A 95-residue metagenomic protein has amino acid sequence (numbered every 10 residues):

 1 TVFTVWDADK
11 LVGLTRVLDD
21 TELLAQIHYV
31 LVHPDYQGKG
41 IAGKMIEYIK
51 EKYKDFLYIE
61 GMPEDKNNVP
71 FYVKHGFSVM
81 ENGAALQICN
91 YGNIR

Functional and structural regions predicted by a protein language model:
T1-T15: Conserved beta-hairpin
D19-I27, Q37, N82: A conserved beta-turn-beta hairpin within the catalytic core of GNAT-like acetyltransferases that forms part
E22, K66-N67: Short alpha-helical
V32, G38-E51: Conserved acetyl-CoA-binding loop-helix of GNAT-fold acetyltransferases
K52-E64: Conserved GNAT acetyl-CoA-binding A-motif
Y72: Conserved active-site tyrosine of GNAT-family acetyltransferases
H75-N82: Conserved acetyl-CoA-binding loop of GNAT-fold acetyltransferases
